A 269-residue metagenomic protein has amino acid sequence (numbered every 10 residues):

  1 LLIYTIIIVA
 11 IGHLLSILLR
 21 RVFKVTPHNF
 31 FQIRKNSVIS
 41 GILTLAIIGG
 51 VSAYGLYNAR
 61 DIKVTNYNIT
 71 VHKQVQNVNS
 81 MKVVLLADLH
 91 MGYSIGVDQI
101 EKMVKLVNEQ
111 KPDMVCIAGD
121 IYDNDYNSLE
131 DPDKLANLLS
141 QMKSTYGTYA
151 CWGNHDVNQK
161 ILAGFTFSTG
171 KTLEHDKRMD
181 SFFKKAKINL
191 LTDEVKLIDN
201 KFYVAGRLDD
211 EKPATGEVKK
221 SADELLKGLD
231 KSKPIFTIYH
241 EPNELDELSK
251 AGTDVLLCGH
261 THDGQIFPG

Functional and structural regions predicted by a protein language model:
L1-A59: Non-catalytic terminal accessory segments
I17-R20, I69, K105: Short amphipathic alpha-helical coupling elements at transmembrane boundaries
V38-G41, I48-Q74, Y93-D98: Hydrophobic alpha-helical transmembrane segments in integral membrane proteins
Q74-G269: Soluble catalytic domains of enzymes that build or remodel membrane lipids, polysaccharides, and related
